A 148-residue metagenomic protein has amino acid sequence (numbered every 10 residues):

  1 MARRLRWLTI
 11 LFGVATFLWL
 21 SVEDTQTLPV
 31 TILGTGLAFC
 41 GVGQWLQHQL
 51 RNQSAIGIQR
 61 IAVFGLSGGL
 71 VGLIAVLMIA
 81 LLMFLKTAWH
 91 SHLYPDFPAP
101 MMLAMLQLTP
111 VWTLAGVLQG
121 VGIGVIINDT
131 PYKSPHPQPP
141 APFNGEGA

Functional and structural regions predicted by a protein language model:
M1-S134: Juxtamembrane/disordered regions of integral membrane proteins
K133-A148: Intrinsic disorder/low-complexity segments
